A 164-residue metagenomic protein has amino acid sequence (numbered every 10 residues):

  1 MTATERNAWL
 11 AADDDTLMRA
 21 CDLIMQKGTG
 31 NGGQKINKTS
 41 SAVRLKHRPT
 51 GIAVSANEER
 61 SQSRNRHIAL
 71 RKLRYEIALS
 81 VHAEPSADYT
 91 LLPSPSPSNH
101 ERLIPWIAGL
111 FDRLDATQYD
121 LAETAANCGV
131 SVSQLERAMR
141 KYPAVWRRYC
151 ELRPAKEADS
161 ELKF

Functional and structural regions predicted by a protein language model:
M1-T117, A122, N127-C128, M139-F164: Ribosome-associated translation termination/rescue signal centered on the conserved GGQ peptidyl-tRNA hydrolysis loop
L135-E136: Helix-turn-helix DNA-binding helix
